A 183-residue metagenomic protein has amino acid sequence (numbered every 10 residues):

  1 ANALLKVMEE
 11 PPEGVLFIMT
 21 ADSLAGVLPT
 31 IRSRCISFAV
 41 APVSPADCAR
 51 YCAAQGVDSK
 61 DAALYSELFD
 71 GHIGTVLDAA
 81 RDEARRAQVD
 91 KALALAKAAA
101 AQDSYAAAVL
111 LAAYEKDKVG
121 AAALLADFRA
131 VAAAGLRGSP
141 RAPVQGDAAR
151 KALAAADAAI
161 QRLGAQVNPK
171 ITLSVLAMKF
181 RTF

Functional and structural regions predicted by a protein language model:
A1-L5, A25-L28: Conserved AAA+/SF3 P-loop NTPase catalytic/coupling segment centered on the Walker-B
M8-E10: Substrate-engagement module of ASCE P-loop NTPases
E13-L16, D22-D127, A134-F183: Charged, glycine-rich active-site and insertion segments that engage polyanionic ligands
